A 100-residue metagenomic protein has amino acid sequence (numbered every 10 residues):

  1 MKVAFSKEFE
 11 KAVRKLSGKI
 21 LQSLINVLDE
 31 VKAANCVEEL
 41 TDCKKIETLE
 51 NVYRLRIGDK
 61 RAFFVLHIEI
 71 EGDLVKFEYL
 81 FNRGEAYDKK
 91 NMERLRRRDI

Functional and structural regions predicted by a protein language model:
M1-V27: Arg/Lys-rich, positively charged N-terminal/basic patches that mediate binding to nucleic acids
V3, L21-Q22, L40, L74 (+1 more regions): Non-catalytic, surface-exposed connector residues within folded enzymatic/regulatory domains
L16, V31-A34, R98: Solvent-exposed amphipathic alpha-helical surface segments
L24, D29, L74-F77: Short amphipathic alpha-helical segments
E30-R54: A short, surface-exposed loop/turn module that caps and links secondary-structure elements
I57-R61, V65-I100: Enriched for short, Lys/Arg-rich terminal
